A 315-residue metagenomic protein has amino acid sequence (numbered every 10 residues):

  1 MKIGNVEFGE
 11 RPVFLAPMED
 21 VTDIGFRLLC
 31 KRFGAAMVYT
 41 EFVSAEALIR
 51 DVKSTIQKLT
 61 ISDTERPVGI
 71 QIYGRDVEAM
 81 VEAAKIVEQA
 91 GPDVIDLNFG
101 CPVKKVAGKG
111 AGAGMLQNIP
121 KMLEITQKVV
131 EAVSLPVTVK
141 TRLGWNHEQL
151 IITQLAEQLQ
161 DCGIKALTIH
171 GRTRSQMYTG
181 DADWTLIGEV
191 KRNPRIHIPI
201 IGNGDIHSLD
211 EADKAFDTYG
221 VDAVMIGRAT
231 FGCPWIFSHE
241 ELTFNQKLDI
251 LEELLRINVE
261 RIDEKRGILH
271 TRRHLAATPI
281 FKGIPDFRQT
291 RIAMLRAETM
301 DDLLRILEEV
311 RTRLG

Functional and structural regions predicted by a protein language model:
M1-G9, E19, I24-G25, E124 (+6 more regions): Alpha/beta catalytic cores of nucleotide-metabolism and tRNA/nucleoside-modifying enzymes
K2-G4, G9, M18-D93: Glycine-rich, positively charged N-terminal anion/phosphate-binding segment
V13-P17, V38-T40, V68-I72, I95 (+4 more regions): Hydrophobic faces of well-ordered beta-strands that scaffold small-molecule active sites in alpha/beta enzyme cores
M18-D20, V43-A45, Y73-R75, G100-P102 (+4 more regions): Active-site beta-loop-alpha junctions enriched in small/polar residues
A47, K104, C233: Short glycine-rich, flexible loops that bind phosphorylated cofactors or substrates
V81-A111, P120-I198: Alpha/beta enzyme core
L116: Aromatic- and acidic-residue-enriched carbohydrate-binding clefts of CAZyme catalytic domains
